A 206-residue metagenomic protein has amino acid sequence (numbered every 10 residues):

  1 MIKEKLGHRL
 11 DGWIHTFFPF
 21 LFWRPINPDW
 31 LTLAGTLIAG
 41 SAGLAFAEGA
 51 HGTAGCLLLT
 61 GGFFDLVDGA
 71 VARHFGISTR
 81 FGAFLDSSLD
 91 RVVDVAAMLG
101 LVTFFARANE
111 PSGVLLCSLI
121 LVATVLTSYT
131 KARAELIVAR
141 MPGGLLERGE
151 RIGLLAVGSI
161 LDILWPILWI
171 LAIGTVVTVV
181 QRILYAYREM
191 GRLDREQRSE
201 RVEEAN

Functional and structural regions predicted by a protein language model:
I2-P19, S88-N206: A feature for the membrane-embedded catalytic helix bundles of lipid/isoprenoid biosynthetic enzymes
T16, F20, T36-A39: Residue-level detector of alpha-helical secondary structure
F20, R24, A70-H74, R133: Membrane-interface helix caps of multi-pass small-molecule transporters
W23, L31, G40, F63-F64 (+2 more regions): Structured catalytic core of nucleotide-sugar glycosyltransferases
W23-P25, A47-E48, I77-S78, I137 (+1 more regions): Helix-loop interface residues and adjacent transmembrane-helix termini in multi-pass membrane transporters, primarily
T32-F81, P111-V122, L164-G174: Membrane-embedded alpha-helical segments that form the functional core of polytopic membrane enzymes, especially those
G82-S87: Membrane-interface alpha-helices at helix entry/exit sites of multi-pass transporters
